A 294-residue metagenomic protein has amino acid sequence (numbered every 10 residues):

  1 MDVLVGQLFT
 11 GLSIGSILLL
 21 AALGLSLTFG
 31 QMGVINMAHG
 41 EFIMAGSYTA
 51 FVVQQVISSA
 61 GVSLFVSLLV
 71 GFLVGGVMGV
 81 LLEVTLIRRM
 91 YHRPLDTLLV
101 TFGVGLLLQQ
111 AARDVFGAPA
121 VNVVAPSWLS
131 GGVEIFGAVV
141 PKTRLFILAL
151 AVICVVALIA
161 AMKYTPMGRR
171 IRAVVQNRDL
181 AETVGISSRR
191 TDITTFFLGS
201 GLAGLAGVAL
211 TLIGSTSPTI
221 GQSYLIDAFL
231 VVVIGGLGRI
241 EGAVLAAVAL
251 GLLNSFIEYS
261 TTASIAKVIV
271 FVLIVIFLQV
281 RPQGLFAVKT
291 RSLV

Functional and structural regions predicted by a protein language model:
M1-A21, T49, I57, G61-S67 (+7 more regions): Membrane-interfacial amphipathic/re-entrant helices at transmembrane-helix boundaries
D2-G11, V140, A161-P166, D192-V232 (+1 more regions): Inter-helical junctions in multi-pass inner-membrane proteins, predominant in energy-converting antiporter-like
L4-Q55, L81-D96, I234-I240: Single transmembrane alpha-helix segments in multi-pass membrane proteins
L27-S47, Y91-T97, M167-R170, S188 (+5 more regions): Short, non-helical or kinked segments that cap or interrupt transmembrane helices
E41-Y48, R88-R113, G221-V233, T262-Q279: Pore- or pathway-lining transmembrane helices of multi-pass membrane proteins that form conduits for solutes/ions
A60-V104, A111, L245-L250, R281-P282: Alpha-helical transmembrane segments within multi-pass membrane transporters and channels
R89, P94-Y164, T191-T194, F256 (+3 more regions): Transmembrane helix-bundle core of multi-pass membrane transporters and related energy-transducing complexes
V139-T216, I240-L245: Helix-loop-helix "hairpin" substructures at the membrane interface of multi-pass membrane proteins
